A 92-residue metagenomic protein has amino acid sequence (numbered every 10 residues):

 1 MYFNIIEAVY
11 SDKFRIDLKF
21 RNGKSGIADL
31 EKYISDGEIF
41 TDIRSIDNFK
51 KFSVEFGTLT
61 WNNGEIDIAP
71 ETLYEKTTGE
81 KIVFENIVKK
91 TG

Functional and structural regions predicted by a protein language model:
M1-G92: Motif-centric detector for short Cys/His coordination patterns
